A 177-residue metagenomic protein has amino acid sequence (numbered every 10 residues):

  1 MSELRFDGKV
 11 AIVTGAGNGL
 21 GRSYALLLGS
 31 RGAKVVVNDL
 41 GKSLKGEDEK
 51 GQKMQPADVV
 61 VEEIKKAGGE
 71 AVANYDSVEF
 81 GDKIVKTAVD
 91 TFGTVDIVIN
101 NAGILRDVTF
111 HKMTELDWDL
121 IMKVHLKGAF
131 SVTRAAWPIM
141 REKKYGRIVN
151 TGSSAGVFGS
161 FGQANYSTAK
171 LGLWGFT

Functional and structural regions predicted by a protein language model:
E3-V36: Canonical Rossmann dinucleotide-binding motif of NAD(H)/NADP(H)-dependent dehydrogenases/reductases, specifically
R31-V59: Conserved glycine-rich Rossmann-like NAD(P)H-binding loop of the short-chain dehydrogenase/reductase
V61, K65, A71-Y75, E79-G93: Conserved amphipathic alpha-helix within the SDR
V108-H111, F158-N165: Active-site loop immediately N-terminal to the catalytic Tyr-X3-Lys motif of short-chain dehydrogenase/reductase
T109-F110, T114-D119: Substrate-binding pocket helix/loop in short-chain dehydrogenase/reductase
T133, A169: Active-site helix of classical SDR
S153: Residue(s) in the substrate-gating loop at a strand-loop-helix junction that position the organic substrate next
